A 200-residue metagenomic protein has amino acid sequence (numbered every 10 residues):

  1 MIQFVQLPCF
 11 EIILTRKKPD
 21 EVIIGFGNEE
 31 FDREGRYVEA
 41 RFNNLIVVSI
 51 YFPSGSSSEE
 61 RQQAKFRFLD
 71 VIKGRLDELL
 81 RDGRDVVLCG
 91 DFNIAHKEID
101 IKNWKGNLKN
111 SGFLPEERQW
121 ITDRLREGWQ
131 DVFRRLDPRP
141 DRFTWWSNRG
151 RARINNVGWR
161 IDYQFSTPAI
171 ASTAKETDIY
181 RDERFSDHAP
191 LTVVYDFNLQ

Functional and structural regions predicted by a protein language model:
M1-G55: Structured beta-strand-rich core segments of catalytic domains in phosphoester-bond hydrolases
I2-V5, N28-E29, R153-N156, R181-R184: Short Gly/Pro-enriched turn/cap motifs at secondary-structure boundaries
L7-V22, P140, R149-S172: Conserved beta strand-loop-helix elements of the APE1-like EEP
R16, A40-N43, T167, V193-N198: Active-site beta-strand termini and strand-to-loop segments that position acidic
F26-G27, D131-P140, T177-R181: Acidic carboxylate-rich catalytic motifs and surrounding loops in phosphoryl-/glycosyl-chemistry enzymes
G27-N28, P53-L69, G106-N110: Surface-exposed cleft-lining segments at the edges of enzyme active sites
F68-V157, I161: Metal-dependent phosphoesterases centered on the DNase I-like endonuclease/exonuclease/phosphatase
D178-Q200: Surface polyanion/phosphate-binding segment centered on an Asp-His-Pro turn
